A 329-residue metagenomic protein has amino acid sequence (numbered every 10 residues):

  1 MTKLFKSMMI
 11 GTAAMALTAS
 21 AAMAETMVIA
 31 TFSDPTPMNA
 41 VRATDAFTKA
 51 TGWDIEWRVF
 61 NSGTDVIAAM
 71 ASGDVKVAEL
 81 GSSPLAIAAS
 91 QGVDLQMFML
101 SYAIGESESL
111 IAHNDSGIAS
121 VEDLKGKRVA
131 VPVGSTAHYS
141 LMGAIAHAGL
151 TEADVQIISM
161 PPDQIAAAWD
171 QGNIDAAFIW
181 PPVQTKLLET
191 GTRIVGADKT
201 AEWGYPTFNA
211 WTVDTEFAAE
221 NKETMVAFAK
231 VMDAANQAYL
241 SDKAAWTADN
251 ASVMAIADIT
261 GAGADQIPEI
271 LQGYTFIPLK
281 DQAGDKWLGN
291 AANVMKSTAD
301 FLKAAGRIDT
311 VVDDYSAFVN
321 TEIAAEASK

Functional and structural regions predicted by a protein language model:
M1-M9: Bacterial N-terminal signal peptides that target proteins for export
T18-A24: Sec/Tat signal peptide C-region and signal peptidase I cleavage site
E25-T151, Q156-S159, D175-I179, A197 (+1 more regions): Short, glycine-/small- and polar/acidic-enriched structural segments that line small-molecule recognition paths
A43, G63-V66, G81-P84, S120 (+11 more regions): Stable alpha-helical elements in mature extracytoplasmic
T51, D74, E79, A89 (+10 more regions): Sec/Tat-exported extracytoplasmic proteins
S83, I158, Q164-D258: Pocket-lining segment of extracytoplasmic ligand-binding domains
A219-R307: Secondary-structure end/capping motifs
A292-K329: Conserved C-terminal helix/tail region of periplasmic/extracytoplasmic solute-binding proteins
